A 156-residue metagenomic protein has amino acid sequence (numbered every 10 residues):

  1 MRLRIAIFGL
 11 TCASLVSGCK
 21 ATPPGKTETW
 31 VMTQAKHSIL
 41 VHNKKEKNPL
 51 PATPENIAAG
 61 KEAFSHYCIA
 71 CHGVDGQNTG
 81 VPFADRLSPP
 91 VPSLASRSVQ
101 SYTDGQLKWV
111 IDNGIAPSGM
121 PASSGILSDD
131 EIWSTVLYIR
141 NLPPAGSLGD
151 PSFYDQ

Functional and structural regions predicted by a protein language model:
M1-I7: Bacterial N-terminal signal peptides that target proteins for export
V16-G18: C-terminal motif of bacterial Sec signal peptides marking the signal peptidase cleavage site
K20-T22: Bacterial signal peptide processing site
P24, H42-N43, S65, S118-Q156: Flexible coil segments in periplasmic/lumen-exposed cytochrome c-class electron-transfer proteins
T27-A63, Q156: Electrostatic cytochrome c docking/interface patches
H37-S38, V81-L87: Short, flexible, mixed-charge acidic loops at enzyme active sites
P54-T79, A84, L107-W109: Sequence/structural segment immediately N-terminal to covalent heme-attachment motifs in c-type and related
L87-R140: Extracytoplasmic electron-transfer domains, predominantly the class I c-type cytochrome c fold
